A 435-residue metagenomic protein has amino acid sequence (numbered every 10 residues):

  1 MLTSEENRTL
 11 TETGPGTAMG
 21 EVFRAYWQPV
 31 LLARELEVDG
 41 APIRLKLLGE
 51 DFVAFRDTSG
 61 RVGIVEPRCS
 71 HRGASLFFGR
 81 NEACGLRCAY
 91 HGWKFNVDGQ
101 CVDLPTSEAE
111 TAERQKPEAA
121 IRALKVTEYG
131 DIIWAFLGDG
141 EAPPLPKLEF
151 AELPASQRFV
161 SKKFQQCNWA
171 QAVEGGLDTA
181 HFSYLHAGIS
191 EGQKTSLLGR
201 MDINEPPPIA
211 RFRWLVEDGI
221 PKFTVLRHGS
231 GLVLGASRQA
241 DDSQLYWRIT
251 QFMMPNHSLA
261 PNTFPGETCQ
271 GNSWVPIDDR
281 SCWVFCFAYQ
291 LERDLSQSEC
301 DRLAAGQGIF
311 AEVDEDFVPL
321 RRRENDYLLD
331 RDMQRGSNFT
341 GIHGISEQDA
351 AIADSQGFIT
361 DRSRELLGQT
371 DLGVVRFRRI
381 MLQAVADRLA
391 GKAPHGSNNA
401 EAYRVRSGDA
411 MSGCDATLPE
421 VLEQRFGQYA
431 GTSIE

Functional and structural regions predicted by a protein language model:
M1, P15-G16, L31-F159, S243-Y246 (+2 more regions): Rieske [2Fe-2S] iron-sulfur-binding domain
M1-R24: A boundary/linker detector
P15, R61, W134, G140-E435: C-terminal catalytic domain of Rieske-type non-heme iron oxygenases
A18-V22, C101, P105-R114, A305-P319: Short, charge-rich amphipathic segments
R24, A120, T127-Y129, T268 (+1 more regions): A short, structural micro-pattern
Q28, L48-E50, R122, A210 (+1 more regions): Short beta-strand or tight-loop elements that sit immediately N-terminal to catalytic metal-binding acidic residues
